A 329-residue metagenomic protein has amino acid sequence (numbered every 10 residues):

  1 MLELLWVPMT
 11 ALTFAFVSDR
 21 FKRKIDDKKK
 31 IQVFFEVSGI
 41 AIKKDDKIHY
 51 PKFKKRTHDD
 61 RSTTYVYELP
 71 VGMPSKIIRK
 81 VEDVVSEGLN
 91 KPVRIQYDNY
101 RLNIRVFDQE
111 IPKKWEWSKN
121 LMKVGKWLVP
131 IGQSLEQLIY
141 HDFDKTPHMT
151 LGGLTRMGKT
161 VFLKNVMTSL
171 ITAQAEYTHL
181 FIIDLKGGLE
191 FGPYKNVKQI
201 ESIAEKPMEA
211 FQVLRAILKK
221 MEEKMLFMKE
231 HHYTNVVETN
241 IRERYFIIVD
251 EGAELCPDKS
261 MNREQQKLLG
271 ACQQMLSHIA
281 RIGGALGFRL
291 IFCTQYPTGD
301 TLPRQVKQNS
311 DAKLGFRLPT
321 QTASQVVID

Functional and structural regions predicted by a protein language model:
L2-R23, S62-T64, S118-E230, E243-F246 (+1 more regions): P-loop NTPase catalytic phosphate-binding loop
T10, F14-L138, P297: N-terminal "pre-motor" subdomain/linker immediately upstream of P-loop NTPase catalytic cores
L69, I248-E251: A secondary-structure boundary/capping signal
V71, E238, R242: Conserved phosphate/pyrophosphate-binding and hydrolysis machinery centered on Walker-type P-loop NTPases, extending
K229-E238: Short, glycine/acidic-rich hinge or "gate" loops at secondary-structure transitions that mediate conformational
A323: Surface-exposed substrate-engagement region within the catalytic domains of secreted or surface-exposed extracellular
V326-D329: Conserved SF2 helicase motif VI
